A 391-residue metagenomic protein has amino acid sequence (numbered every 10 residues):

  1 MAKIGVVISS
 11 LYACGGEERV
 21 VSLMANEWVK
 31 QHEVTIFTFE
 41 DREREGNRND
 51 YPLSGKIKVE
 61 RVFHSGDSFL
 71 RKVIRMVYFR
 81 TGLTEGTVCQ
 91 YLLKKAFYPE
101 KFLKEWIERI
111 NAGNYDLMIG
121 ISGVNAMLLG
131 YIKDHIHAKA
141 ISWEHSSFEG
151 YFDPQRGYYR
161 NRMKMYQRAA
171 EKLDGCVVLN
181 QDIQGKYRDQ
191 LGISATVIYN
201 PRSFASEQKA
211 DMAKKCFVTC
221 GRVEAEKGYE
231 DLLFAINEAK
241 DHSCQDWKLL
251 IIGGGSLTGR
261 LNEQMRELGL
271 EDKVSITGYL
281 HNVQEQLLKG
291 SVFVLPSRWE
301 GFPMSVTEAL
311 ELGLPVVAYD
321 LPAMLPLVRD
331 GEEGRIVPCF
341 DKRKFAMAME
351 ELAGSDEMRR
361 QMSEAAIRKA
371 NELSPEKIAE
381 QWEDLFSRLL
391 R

Functional and structural regions predicted by a protein language model:
G15-L23, K215-K240, I251, S256-N262 (+1 more regions): A conserved mid-protein helix/loop that constitutes part of the nucleotide-sugar donor-binding site
K94-I107, L117-H137: An aromatic- and histidine-rich active-site surface loop
K104-A112, Y158-C176: Membrane-proximal helix-turn-helix segments that form the acceptor-binding/catalytic region of lipid-linked
K139, F148, M165-S206: Donor nucleotide-sugar binding/catalytic pocket of nucleotide-sugar-dependent glycosyltransferases
N262-G278: Nucleotide-activated donor-binding/catalytic signature segment of Leloir-type glycosyltransferases, i.e., the conserved
Y279, R298: Aromatic "clamp/platform" in nucleotide-sugar-dependent glycosyltransferases that forms part of the donor/acceptor
P315-A318, V328: Short hydrophobic beta-strand element within catalytic cores of glycosyltransferases and related nucleotide-activated
D330-G331, R335-K342, E351-D356, N371: Conserved acidic donor-binding segment of nucleotide-sugar-dependent glycosyltransferases
